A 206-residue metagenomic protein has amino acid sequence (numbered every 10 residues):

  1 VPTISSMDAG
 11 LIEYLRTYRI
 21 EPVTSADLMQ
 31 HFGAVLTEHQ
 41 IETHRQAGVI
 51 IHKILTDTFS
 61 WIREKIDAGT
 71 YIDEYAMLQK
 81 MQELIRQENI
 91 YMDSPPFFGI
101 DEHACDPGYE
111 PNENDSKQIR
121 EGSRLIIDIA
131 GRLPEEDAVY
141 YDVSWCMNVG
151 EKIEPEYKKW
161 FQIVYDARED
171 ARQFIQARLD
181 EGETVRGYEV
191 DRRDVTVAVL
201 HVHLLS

Functional and structural regions predicted by a protein language model:
V1-S206: Active-site neighborhoods and metal-handling regions in enzymes and metal-associated proteins
